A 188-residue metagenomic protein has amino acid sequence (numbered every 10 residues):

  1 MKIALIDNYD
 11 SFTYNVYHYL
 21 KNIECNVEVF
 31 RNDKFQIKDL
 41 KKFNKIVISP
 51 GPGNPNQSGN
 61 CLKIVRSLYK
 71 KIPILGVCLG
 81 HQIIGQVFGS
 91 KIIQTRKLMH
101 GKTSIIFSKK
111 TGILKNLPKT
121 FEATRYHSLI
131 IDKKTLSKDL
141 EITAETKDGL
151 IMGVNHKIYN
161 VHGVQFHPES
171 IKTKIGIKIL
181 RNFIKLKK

Functional and structural regions predicted by a protein language model:
M1-A4: Extreme N-terminal starter segment of soluble prokaryotic enzymes
Y17-C25: Two-component/phosphorelay signaling modules centered on CheY-like receiver
E24-I37: A short, well-structured beta->alpha microelement
V27-V29, I92, A123, I142: Generic structural signal for residues in well-ordered beta-strands
K34-F43, T135: Short amphipathic alpha-helix with an adjacent loop that forms part of the alpha/beta core around
F43-N116, T120-E122, L180-N182: Cysteine-nucleophile active-site neighborhood
K110-I158: Catalytic beta-strand/loop cores that center a nucleophilic Ser/Cys/Thr and support acyl-enzyme chemistry
P168-K188: Acyltransferase
